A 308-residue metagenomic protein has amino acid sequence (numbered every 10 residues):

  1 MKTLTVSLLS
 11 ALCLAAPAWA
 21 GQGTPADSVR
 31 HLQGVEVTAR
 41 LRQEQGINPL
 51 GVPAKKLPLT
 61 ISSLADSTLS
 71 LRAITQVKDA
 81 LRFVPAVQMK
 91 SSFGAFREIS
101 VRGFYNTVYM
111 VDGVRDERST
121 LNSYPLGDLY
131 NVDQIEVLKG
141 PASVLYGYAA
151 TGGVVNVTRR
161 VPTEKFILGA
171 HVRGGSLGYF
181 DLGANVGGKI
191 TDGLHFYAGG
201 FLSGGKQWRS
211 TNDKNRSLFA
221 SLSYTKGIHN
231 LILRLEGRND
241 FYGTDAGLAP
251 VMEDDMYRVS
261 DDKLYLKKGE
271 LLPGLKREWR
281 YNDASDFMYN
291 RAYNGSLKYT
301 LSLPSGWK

Functional and structural regions predicted by a protein language model:
M1-R72, R82-V84: N-terminal Sec signal peptide and the immediately downstream disordered periplasmic leader that contains the TonB box
L32, N106-M110, P162-I167: Short, charged/polar, Gly/Pro-enriched secondary-structure boundary elements
R40, E44-A54, P58-I61, K78-R115 (+1 more regions): Extracytoplasmic beta-strand/coil segments of soluble accessory domains associated with Gram-negative outer-membrane
R40-R42, D66-S67, A86, F104-N106 (+6 more regions): Solvent-exposed coil/turn segments that connect beta secondary-structure elements in extracytoplasmic/periplasmic
R72, Q76, F96, S119 (+4 more regions): Transmembrane beta-barrel architecture of outer-membrane proteins
M89, E98, V114-K139, T158-R160: Short acidic/polar hinge/loop motifs at secondary-structure boundaries that mediate gating or recognition
L129-H171: A beta-strand signature from Gram-negative outer-membrane beta-barrel systems, especially the internal plug domain
I167-G169, G174-G204, R209-K267, L272-L275 (+1 more regions): Transmembrane beta-barrel wall of Gram-negative outer-membrane proteins
